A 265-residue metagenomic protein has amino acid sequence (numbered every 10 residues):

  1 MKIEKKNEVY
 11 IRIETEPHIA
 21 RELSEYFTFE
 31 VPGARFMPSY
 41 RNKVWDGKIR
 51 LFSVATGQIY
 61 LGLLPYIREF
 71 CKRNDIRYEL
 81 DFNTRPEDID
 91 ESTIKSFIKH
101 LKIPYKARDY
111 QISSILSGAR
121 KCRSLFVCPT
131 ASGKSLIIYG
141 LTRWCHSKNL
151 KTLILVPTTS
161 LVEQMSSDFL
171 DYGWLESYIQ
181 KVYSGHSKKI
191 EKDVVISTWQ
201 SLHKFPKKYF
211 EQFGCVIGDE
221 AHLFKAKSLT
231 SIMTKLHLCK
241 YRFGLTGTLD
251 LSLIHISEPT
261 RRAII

Functional and structural regions predicted by a protein language model:
M1-D81: N-terminal accessory nucleic-acid engagement/regulatory domains that precede and modulate ATP-driven motor cores
P86-L125: Conserved pre-motif I regulatory segment
K121-R143: Walker A/P-loop
L136-I137, H146, L150-F169: Conserved Walker A/P-loop ATP-binding site and its immediately adjacent core in helicase/helicase-like ATPase domains
G173-H186: Conserved RecA-like helicase motor-core motifs
G185-C215, A226-S231: Conserved helix/coil segment N-terminal to the catalytic DExD/H
K208-L245, L249-D250: SF2 helicase catalytic motif II
I254-I265: Single conserved hydrophobic/aromatic residue that forms the stacking wall/gate of nucleotide- or nucleobase-binding
